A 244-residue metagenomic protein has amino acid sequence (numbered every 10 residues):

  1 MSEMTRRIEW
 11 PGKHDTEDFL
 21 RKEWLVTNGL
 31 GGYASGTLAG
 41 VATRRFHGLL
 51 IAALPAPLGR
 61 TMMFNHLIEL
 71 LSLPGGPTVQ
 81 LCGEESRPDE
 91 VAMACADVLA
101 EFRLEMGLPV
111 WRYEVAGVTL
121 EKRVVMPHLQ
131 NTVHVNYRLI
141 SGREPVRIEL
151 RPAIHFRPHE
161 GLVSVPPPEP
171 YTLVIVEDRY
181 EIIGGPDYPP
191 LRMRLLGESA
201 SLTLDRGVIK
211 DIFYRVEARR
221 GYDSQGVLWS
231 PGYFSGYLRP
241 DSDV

Functional and structural regions predicted by a protein language model:
M1-V244: Terminal accessory carbohydrate-recognition/targeting modules of carbohydrate-active enzymes
